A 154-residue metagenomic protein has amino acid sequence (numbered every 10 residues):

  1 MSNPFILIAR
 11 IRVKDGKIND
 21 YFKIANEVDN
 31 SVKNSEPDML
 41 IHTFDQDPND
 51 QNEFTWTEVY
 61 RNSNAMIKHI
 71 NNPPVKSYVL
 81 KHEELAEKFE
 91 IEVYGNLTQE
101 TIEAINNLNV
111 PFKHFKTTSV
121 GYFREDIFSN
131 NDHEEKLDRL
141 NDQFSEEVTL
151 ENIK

Functional and structural regions predicted by a protein language model:
M1-S2, G121, D126-K154: Eukaryotic N-terminal low-complexity, Ser/Thr- and Lys/Arg-rich leader segments that predominantly function as
S2-P4, Q51: Coil-to-beta-strand transition motifs
P4-R12: Active-site-flanking beta-strand signature of metal-NTP-handling nucleotidyl enzymes and homologous cyclase-like
V13-K23: Short, surface-exposed ligand-recognition loops at beta-strand->loop->(often short) alpha-helix junctions that present
A25, D29: Short amphipathic alpha-helical/adjacent loop interface patches that line ligand and macromolecule-binding sites
S31-L40, V59-S119, E134, L150-I153: An amphipathic, aromatic/His-enriched active-site/gating alpha helix that lines ligand/cofactor pockets
D45-Q51, E83-A86: A short beta-turn/loop motif at secondary-structure boundaries
